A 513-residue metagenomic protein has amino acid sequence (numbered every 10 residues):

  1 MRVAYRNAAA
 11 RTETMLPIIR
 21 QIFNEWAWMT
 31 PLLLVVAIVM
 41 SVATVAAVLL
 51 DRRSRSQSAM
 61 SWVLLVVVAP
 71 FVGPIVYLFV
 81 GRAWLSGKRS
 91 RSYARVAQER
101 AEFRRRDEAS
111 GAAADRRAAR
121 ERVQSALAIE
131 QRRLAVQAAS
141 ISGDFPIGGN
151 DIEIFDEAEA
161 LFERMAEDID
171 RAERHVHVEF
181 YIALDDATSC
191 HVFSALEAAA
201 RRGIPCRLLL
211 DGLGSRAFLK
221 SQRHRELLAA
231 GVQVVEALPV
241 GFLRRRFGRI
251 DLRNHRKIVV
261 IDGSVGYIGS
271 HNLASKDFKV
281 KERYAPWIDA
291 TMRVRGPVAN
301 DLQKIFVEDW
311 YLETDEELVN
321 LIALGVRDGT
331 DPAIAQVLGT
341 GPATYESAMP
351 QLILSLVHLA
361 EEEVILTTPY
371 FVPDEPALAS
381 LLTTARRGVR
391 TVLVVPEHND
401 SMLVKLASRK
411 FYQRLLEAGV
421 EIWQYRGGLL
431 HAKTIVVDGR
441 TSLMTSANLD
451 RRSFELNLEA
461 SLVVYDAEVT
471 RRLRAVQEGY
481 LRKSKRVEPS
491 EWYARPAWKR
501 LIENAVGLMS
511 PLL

Functional and structural regions predicted by a protein language model:
R2-Q351, S355, L359, N399 (+6 more regions): N-terminal localization/anchoring segments of enzymes in phospholipid and broader phosphate metabolism
Y370-V392, P396-E397, S401: Helical hairpin unit composed of two closely spaced alpha helices linked by a short loop
E375-L378, K405-A407, V436-V437, E455: Histidine/acidic-residue-rich catalytic or RNA/ligand-binding cores of hydrolases and nuclease-related proteins
A407, L416-E421: CN hydrolase (nitrilase-like) catalytic-core segments centered on the catalytic cysteine and neighboring Lys/Glu
I422-R426: Active-site donor-binding acidic/aromatic loop of nucleotide-activated sugar and phosphosugar transferases involved
K433: Catalytic-core elements of nucleic-acid end-processing and repair enzymes
